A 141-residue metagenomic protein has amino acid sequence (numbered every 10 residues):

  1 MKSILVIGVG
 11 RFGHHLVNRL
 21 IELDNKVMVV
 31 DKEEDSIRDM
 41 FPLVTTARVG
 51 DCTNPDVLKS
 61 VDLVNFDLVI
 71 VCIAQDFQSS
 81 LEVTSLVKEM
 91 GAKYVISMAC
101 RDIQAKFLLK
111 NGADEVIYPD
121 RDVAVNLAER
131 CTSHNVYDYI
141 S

Functional and structural regions predicted by a protein language model:
M1-S141: Cytosolic regulatory regions of ion transport systems
